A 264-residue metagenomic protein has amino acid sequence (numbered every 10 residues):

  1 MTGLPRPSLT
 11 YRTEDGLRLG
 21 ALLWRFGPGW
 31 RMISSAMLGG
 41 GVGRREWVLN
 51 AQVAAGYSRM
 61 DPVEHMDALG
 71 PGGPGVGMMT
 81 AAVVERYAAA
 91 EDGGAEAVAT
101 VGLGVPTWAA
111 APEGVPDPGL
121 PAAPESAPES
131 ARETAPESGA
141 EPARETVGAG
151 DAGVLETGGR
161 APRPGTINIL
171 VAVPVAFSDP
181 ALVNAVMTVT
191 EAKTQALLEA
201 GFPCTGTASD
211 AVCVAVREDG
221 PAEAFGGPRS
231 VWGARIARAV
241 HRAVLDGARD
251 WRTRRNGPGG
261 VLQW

Functional and structural regions predicted by a protein language model:
M1-W264: Alpha/propeptide regions of enzymes that mature by internal proteolysis
